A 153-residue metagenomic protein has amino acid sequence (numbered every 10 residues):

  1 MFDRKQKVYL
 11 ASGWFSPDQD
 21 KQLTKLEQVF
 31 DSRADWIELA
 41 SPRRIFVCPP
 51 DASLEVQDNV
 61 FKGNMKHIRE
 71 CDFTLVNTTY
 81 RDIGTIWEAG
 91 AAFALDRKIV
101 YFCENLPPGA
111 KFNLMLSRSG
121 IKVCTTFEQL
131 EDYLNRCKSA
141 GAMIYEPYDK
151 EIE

Functional and structural regions predicted by a protein language model:
M1-E153: Conserved catalytic or regulatory cores that recognize and/or transform ribose-phosphate-containing ligands
